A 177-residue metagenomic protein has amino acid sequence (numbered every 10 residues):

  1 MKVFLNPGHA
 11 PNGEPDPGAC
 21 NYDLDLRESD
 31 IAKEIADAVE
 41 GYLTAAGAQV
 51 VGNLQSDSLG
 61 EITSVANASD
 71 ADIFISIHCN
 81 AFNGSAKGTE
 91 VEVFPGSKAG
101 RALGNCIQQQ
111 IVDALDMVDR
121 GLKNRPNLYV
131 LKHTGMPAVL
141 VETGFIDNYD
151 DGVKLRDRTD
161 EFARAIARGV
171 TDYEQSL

Functional and structural regions predicted by a protein language model:
M1-T63: Active-site histidine-acidic residue metal-binding/catalytic motifs, centered on HxH/HExxH-like signatures
F4, A10-E14, F74-C79, N83 (+1 more regions): Active-site-adjacent mobile loop/cap segments within catalytic or ligand-binding domains
G13-R27, A81-C106, Q110: A short, glycine/acidic-enriched catalytic loop
L26-E34, D57-G60, S97-A102, V153-E161: Soluble non-cytosolic domains of exported or imported proteins
A36, E40, T63, R101-Q108 (+2 more regions): Extracytoplasmic/secreted envelope proteins and their assembly/folding machinery, especially bacterial periplasmic
E40-A48, N67-A71, Q108, V112-D116 (+2 more regions): Sec-exported extracytoplasmic/periplasmic mature domains
Q55-D57, R120-R125: Short gly/ser/thr-rich secondary-structure transition/capping motifs
G60-D72, L128-H133: Mature extracellular/periplasmic domains of secretome proteins
